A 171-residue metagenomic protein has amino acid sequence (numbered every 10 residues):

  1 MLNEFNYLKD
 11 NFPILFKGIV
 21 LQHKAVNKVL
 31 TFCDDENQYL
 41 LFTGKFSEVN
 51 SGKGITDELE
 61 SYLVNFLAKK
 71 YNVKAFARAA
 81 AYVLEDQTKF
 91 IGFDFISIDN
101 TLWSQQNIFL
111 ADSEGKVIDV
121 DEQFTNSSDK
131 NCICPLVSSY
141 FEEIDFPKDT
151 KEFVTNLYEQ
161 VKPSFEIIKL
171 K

Functional and structural regions predicted by a protein language model:
M1-E58: N-terminal domain-onset segments
S61-K171: Low-complexity intrinsically disordered segments
